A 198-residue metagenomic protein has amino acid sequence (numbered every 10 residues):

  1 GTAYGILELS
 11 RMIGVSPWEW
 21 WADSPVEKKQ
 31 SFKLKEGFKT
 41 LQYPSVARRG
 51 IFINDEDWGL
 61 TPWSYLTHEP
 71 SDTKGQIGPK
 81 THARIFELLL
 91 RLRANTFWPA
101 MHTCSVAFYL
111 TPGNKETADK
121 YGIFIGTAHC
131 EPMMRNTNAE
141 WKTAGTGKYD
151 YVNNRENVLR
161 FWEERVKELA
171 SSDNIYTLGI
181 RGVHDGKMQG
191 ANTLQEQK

Functional and structural regions predicted by a protein language model:
G1-V152, A170, N174: Feature activates predominantly on carbohydrate-active enzymes
I85, N114, F161, R165 (+1 more regions): A general structural detector for well-ordered alpha-helical segments in enzyme core domains, enriched
K148-N153, Q189, T193: Polar low-complexity intrinsically disordered regions enriched in Ser/Thr and small residues
V152-E163: Glycine-rich anion/phosphate-binding loops
L159, V166-S172: Residue patterns forming the tRNA-binding/recognition surfaces of aminoacyl-tRNA synthetases and related DALR
S172-K198: Active-site neighborhood of glycoside hydrolase catalytic domains
